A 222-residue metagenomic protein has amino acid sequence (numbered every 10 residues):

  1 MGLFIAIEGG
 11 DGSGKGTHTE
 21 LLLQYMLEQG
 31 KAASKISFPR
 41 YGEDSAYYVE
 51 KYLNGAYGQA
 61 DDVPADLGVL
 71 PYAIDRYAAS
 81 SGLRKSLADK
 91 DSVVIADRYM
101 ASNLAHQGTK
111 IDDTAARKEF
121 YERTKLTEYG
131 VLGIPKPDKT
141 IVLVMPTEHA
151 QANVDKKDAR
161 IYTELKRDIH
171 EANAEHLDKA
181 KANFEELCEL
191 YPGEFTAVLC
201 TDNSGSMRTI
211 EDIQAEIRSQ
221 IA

Functional and structural regions predicted by a protein language model:
M1-L3: Extreme N-terminal, non-catalytic leader segments that precede Walker-type/kinase nucleotide-binding cores
I5-I7: Hydrophobic anchor at the beta1->P-loop junction of P-loop NTPases
G10: P-loop (Walker A) phosphate-binding loop of NTP-binding proteins
K15: Conserved lysine of the Walker
H18: Hydrophobic positions on the alpha1 helix immediately C-terminal to the Walker A/P-loop
L23, E148-A222: NTP-dependent small-molecule kinase module
K31-L126, G130-L132: ATP-dependent small-molecule kinase phosphotransfer cores that center on conserved nucleotide phosphate-binding segments
A101-A182: A glycine- and Lys/Arg-enriched "phosphate-lid" helix/loop adjacent to the NTP-binding pocket of small-molecule kinases
